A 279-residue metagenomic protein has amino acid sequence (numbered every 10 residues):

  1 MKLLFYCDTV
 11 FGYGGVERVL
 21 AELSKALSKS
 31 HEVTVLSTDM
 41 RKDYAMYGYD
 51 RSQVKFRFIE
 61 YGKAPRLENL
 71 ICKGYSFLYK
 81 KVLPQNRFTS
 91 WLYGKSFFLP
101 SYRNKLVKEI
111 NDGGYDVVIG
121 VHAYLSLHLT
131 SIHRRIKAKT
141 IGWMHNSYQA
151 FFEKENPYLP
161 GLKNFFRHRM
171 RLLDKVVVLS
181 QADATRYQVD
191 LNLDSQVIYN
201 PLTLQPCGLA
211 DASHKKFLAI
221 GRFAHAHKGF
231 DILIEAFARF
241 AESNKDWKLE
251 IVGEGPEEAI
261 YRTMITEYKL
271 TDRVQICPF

Functional and structural regions predicted by a protein language model:
L3, V117-G120, I132-F151: Active-site proximal beta-strand in glycosyltransferases
V16-L27, R41-M46, F230, E235: Short amphipathic alpha-helix
L36-D43, I220-G221, K248-Y261, P278: Glycosyltransferase donor-sugar binding loop
R51-K55, I260-F279: Nucleotide-activated donor-binding/catalytic signature segment of Leloir-type glycosyltransferases, i.e., the conserved
G94-V107, V117-K137: An aromatic- and histidine-rich active-site surface loop
S101-N111, M144, Y148, P157-V176: Membrane-proximal helix-turn-helix segments that form the acceptor-binding/catalytic region of lipid-linked
A182, P201: Carbohydrate-associated surface elements
A210-K228, I234-F237: Conserved donor-binding/catalytic core segment of Leloir-type glycosyltransferases
